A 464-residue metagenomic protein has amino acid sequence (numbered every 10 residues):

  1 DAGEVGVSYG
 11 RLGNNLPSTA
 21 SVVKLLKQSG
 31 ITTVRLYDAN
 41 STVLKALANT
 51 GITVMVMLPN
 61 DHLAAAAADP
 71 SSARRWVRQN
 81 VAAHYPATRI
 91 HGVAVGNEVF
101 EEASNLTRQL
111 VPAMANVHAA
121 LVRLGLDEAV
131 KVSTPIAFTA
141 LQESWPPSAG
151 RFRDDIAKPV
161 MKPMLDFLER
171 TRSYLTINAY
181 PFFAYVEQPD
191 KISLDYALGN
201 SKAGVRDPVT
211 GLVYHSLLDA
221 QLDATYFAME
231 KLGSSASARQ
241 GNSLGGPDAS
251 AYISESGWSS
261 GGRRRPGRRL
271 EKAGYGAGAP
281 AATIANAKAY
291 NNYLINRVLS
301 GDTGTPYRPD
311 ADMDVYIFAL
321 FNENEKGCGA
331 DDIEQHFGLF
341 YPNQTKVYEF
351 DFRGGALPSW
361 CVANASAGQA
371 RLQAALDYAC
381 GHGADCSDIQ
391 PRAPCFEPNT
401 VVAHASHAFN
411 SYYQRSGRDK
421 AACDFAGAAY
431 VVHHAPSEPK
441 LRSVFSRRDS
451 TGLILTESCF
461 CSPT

Functional and structural regions predicted by a protein language model:
D1-A2, S458, S462-T464: Cleavable N-terminal signal peptides of Sec/SRP-targeted secreted and luminal proteins
D1-T33: Boundary/entry segment of secreted carbohydrate-active catalytic domains
V5-Y9, T32-L36, I52-L58, H91-V95 (+4 more regions): Hydrophobic faces of well-ordered beta-strands that scaffold small-molecule active sites in alpha/beta enzyme cores
L12-N14, A39-V43, N60-A64, N97-E102 (+6 more regions): Solvent-exposed loop/turn segments at secondary-structure junctions within structured extracellular/periplasmic domains
A20-T42, A46-G51, M55, N60: Eukaryote-specific detector of the first structured module of a protein
V23, A115-A119, E128, S133 (+5 more regions): Substrate-binding and catalytic surfaces of secreted/luminal carbohydrate-active proteins
L44-L141, W145-I156: Substrate-binding cleft of extracellular glycoside hydrolase catalytic domains
A422, A428-K440: All-alpha RGS (Regulator of G-protein Signaling) helical domain and cognate RGS-like helical scaffolds
